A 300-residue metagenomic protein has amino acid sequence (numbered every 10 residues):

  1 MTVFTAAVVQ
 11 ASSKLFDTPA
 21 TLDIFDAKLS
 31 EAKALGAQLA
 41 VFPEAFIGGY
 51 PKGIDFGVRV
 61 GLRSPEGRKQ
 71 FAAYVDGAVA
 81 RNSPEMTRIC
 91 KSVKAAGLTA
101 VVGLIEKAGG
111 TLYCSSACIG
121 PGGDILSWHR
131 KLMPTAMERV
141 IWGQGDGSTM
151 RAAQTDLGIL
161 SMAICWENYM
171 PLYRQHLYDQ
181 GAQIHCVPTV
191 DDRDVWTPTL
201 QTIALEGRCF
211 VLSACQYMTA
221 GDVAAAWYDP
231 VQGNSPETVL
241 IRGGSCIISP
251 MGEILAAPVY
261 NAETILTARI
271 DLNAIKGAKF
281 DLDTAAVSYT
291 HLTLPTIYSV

Functional and structural regions predicted by a protein language model:
T2-T5: Extreme N-terminal starter segment of soluble prokaryotic enzymes
Q10-K28: N-terminal phosphate-binding loop and adjacent alpha-helix
T18, S30-P121, D191-R193, T197-G207 (+1 more regions): Cys-nucleophile CN-hydrolase/nitrilase-fold catalytic domain and related Cys-dependent amidase chemistry that acts on
A80-T87, K91-L98, E106-I184, T189 (+2 more regions): Active-site catalytic loop in hydrolytic enzyme cores
Q216-L292: C-terminal beta-strand edge segments of enzyme domains
L294-V300: Single conserved hydrophobic/aromatic residue that forms the stacking wall/gate of nucleotide- or nucleobase-binding
